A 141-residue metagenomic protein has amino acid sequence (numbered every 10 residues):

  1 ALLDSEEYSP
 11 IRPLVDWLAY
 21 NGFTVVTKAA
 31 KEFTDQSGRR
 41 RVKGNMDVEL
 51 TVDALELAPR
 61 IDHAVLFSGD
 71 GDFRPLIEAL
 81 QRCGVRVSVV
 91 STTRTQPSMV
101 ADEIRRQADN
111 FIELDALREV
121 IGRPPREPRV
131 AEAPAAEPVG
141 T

Functional and structural regions predicted by a protein language model:
A1-T141: Terminal and domain-boundary accessory regions
